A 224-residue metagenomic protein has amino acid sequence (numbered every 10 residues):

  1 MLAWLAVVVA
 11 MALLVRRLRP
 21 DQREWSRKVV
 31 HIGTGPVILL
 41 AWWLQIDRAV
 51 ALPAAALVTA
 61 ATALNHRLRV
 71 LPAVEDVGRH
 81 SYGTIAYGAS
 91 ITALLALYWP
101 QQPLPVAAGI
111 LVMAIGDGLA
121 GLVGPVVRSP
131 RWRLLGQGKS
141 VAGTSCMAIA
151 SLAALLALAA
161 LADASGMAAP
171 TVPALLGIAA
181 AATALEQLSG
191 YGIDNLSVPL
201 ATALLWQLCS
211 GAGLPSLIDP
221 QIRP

Functional and structural regions predicted by a protein language model:
L2-W4, V9-V50, T62-A212, S216-P224: Interhelical loop and helix-boundary elements at the membrane-water interface of polytopic inner-membrane proteins
L52-A55: Eukaryotic helix-linker segments that join adjacent hydrophobic helices
